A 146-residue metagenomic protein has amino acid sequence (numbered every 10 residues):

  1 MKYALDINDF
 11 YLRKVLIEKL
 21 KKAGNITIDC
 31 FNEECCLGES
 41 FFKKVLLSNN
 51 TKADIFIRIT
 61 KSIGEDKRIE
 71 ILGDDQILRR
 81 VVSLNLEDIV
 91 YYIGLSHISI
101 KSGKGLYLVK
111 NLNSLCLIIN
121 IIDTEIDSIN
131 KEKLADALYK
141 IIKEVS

Functional and structural regions predicted by a protein language model:
M1-I7: Short glycine-rich His-centered loop
I7-S146: Active-site-proximal helix/loop segments of hydrolytic enzymes
